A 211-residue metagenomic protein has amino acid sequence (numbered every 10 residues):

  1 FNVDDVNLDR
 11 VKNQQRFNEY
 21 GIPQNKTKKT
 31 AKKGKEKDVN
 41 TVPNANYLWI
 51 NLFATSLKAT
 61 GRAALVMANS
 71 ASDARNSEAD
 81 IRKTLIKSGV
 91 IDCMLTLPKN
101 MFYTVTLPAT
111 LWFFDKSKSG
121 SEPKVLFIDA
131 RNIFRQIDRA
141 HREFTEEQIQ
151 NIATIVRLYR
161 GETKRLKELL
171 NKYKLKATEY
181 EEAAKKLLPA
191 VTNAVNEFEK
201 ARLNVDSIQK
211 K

Functional and structural regions predicted by a protein language model:
F1-K211: A conserved structural/catalytic subdomain of Rossmann-like adenosyl-cofactor enzymes
